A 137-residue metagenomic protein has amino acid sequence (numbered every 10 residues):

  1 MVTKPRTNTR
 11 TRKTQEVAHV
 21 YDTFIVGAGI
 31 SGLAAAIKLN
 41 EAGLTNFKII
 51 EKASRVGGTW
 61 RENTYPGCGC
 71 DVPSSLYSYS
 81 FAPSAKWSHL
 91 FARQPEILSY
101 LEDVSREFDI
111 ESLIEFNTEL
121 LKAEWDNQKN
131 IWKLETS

Functional and structural regions predicted by a protein language model:
M1-T23, E41-T45, S99, N130: Extreme N-terminal leader/targeting segments of oxidoreductases
E16-A18, N40-A42, A53, E107 (+2 more regions): Generic structural signal for beta-strand residues in well-ordered domains
Y21-I49: N-terminal Rossmann-like FAD-binding beta1-loop-alpha1 element of flavoenzymes
S31, S54-R55: Conserved Rossmann-like nucleotide-cofactor binding loop
K48-E51, E115: A structural signal for short, well-ordered beta-strand segments and their strand-loop junctions that often border
G57-T59: Short N-terminal binding/cap micro-motifs at the start of the first secondary-structure element
R61-D103: Glycine-rich active-site loop/strand segments that organize a redox cofactor
H89-S137: Feature captures the FAD/FMN-dependent oxidoreductase FAD-binding
